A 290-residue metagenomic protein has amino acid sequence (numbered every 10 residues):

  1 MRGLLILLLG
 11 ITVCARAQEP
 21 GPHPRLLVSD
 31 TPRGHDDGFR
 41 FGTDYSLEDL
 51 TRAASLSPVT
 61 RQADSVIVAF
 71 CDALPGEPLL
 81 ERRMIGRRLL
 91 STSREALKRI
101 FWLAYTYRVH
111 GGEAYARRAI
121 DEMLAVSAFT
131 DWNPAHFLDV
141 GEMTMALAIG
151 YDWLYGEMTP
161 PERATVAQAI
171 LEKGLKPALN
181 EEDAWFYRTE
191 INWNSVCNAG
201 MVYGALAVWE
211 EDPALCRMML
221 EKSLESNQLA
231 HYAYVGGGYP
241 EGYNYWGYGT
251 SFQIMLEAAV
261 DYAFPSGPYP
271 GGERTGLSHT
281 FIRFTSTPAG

Functional and structural regions predicted by a protein language model:
M1-L7: Sec-dependent signal peptide recognition, specifically the positively charged N-region followed immediately by
L8-A17: Hydrophobic h-region of N-terminal signal peptides that target proteins for export in Gram-negative bacteria
P20-V28, P32-I67, Y107-D121, Y151-E172 (+2 more regions): Structural helix-adjacent loops and short alpha-helical linkers that scaffold large soluble proteins
P58, A63-P78, R117-P134, T165-W185 (+2 more regions): Long, well-ordered core segments of solenoidal/helical folds
L79-R88, A148-Y248, F252-E257, D261: Active-site lining segments of carbohydrate-active enzymes
T92-V109, R118-A125, T144-W153: Non-membrane alpha-helical segments in proteins
W185, V208, Y248-G290: Carbohydrate-active enzyme catalytic cores, enriched for enzymes that act on polyanionic acidic polysaccharides
